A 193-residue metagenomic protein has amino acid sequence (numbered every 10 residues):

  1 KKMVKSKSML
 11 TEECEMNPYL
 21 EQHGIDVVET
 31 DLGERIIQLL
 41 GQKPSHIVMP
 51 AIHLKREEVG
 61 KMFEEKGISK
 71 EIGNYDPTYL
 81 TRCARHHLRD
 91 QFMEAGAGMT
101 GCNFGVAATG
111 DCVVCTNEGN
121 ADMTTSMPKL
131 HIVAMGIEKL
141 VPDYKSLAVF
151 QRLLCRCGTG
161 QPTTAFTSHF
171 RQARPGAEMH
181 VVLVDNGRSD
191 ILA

Functional and structural regions predicted by a protein language model:
K1-A193: The feature marks the mature, well-folded catalytic cores of soluble enzymes
